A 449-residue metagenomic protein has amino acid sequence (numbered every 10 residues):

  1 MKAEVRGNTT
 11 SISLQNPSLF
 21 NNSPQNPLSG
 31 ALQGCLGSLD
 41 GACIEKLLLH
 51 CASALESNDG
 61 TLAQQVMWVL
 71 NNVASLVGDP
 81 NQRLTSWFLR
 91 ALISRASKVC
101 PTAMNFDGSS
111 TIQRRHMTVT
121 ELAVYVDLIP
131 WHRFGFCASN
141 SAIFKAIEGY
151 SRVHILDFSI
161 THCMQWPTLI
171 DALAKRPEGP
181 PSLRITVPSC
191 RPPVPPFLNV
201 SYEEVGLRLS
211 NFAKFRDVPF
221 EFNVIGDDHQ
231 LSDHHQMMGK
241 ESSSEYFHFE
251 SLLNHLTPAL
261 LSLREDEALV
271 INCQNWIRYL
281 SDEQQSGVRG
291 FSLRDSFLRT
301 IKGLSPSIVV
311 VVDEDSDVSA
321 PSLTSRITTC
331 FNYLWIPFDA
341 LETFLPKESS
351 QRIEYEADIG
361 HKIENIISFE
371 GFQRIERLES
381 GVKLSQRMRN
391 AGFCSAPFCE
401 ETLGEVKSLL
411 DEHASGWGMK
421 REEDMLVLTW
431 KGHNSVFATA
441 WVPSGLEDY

Functional and structural regions predicted by a protein language model:
M1-Y449: Long, compositionally biased intrinsically disordered terminal regions
